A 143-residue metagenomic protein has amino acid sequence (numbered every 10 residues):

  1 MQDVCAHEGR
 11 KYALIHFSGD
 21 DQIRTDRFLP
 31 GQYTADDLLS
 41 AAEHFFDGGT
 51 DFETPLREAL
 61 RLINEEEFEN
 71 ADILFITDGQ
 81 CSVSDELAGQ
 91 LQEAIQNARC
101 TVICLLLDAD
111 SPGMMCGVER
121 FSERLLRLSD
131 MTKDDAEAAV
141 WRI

Functional and structural regions predicted by a protein language model:
M1-L29, P55-L56, D72-I76, L107-A109: Von Willebrand factor
V4-H7, F68, E93-C100: Arginine/glycine-rich "motif VI" loop of SF2 helicases in the C-terminal RecA-like domain
R10-A41, L62, G113-E119: Short beta-strand-loop
E43-F46, G79-L128: VWA/integrin I-like adhesion module and closely mimicked acidic/polar interface patches used
G48-P55: Phosphate/oxyanion-binding active-site loops and adjacent basic polyanion-contact surfaces
P55-A59, I63, L91: Generic hydrophobic alpha-helical segments
I63-E69: Glycine-rich phosphate-binding loop signature in dinucleotide/nucleotide-binding domains
T132-I143: C-terminal "exit" segments of structured domains
